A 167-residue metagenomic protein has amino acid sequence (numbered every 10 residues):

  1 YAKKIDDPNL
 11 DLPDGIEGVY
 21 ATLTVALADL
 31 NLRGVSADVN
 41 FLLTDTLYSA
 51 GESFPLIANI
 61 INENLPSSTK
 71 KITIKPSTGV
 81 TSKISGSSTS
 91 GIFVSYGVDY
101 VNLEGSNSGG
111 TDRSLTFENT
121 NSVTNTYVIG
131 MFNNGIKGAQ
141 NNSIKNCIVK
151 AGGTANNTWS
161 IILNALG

Functional and structural regions predicted by a protein language model:
K4-L42, S53-P55, F93: Acidic Gly/Asp/Thr-rich repetitive segments characteristic of extracellular carbohydrate-active and adhesion proteins
D29-D38, I61-L65, N107, A151: Alpha-helix termini
L32-V35, D45-A50, S77-T81, N107-G110 (+1 more regions): Acidic glycine-/aspartate-rich tracts in secreted/extracellular proteins
A37-N40, K70, T111-R113: Loop/turn elements at helix/coil->beta-strand transitions in domains of secreted/extracellular proteins
G51-T73, T81-E104, E118-Q140, A155-G167: Extracellular beta-strand-rich solenoid/capping regions of secreted or surface-exposed proteins that bind or remodel
D99-G109, R113-S114, Q140-A151: Right-handed parallel beta-helix
